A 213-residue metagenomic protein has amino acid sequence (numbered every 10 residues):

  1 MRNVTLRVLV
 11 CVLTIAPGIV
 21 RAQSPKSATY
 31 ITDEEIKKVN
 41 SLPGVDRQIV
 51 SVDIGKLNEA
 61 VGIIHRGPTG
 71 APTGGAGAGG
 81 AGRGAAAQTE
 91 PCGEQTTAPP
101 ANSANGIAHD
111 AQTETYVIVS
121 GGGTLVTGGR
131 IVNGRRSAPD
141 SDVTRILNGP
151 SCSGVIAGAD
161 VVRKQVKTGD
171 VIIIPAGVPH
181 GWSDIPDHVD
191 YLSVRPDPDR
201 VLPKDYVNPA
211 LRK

Functional and structural regions predicted by a protein language model:
M1-R7: Positively charged n-region of N-terminal signal peptides that target proteins for export
R7-R21: Bacterial N-terminal signal peptides
G18-A108, Y206-K213: A short, N-terminal "cap"/entry segment at the start of jelly-roll beta-barrel domains of the cupin/DSBH fold
N105-A108, E114-V117, R163-K164, V171-I172: His/acidic/aromatic-lined binding-pocket segments of jelly-roll/cupin-type domains and related regulatory beta-sandwich
H109-G129, D140-S153: Short, conserved beta-strand element in jelly-roll/cupin
P150-V162: Short, structured beta-strand/loop micro-motifs enriched in basic residues and often containing a Trp
Q165-I185: Conserved metal-binding segment of the jelly-roll/cupin
D187-D205: A short hydrophobic beta-strand segment most commonly corresponding to one strand of the jelly-roll/cupin
